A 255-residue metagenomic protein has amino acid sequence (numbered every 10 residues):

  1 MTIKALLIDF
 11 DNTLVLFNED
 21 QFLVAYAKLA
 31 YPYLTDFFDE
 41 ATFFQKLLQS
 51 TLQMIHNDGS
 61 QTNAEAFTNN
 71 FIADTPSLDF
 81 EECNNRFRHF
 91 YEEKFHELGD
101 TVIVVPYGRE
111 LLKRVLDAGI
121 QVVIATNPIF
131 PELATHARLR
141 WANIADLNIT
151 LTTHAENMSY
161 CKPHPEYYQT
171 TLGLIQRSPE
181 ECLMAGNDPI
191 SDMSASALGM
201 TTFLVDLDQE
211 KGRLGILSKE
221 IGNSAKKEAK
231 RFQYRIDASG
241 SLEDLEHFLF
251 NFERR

Functional and structural regions predicted by a protein language model:
M1-L6, K113-L116, N127-F130, T135-R255: Asp-based, Mg2+/Mn2+-dependent phosphohydrolase catalytic module
M1-Q49: Active-site neighborhood of HAD-like aspartate-dependent phosphohydrolases
L14-L16, Q53-I55, T126-F130, N157-M158: Short histidine/acidic/glycine/proline-rich micro-motifs that form metal- and phosphate-coordinating active-site loops
E19-L29, G59-F71, I129-F130: Short acidic alpha-helix initiation/capping motifs at coil-to-helix transition points, especially at protein N-termini
A25-L29, K46, N70, E110 (+3 more regions): Alpha-helical elements of Rossmann-like donor-binding domains used by nucleotide-donor carbohydrate transfer enzymes
F37, S77-E81, A145, S178: Short coil/loop linkers at secondary-structure junctions
Q45-E93: A metal-dependent, Asp-based hydrolase signature
T62-A66, E82-N85, E92-I124: Short, acidic loop-to-helix structural element flanking the phosphoryl-transfer center in phosphate-processing enzymes
